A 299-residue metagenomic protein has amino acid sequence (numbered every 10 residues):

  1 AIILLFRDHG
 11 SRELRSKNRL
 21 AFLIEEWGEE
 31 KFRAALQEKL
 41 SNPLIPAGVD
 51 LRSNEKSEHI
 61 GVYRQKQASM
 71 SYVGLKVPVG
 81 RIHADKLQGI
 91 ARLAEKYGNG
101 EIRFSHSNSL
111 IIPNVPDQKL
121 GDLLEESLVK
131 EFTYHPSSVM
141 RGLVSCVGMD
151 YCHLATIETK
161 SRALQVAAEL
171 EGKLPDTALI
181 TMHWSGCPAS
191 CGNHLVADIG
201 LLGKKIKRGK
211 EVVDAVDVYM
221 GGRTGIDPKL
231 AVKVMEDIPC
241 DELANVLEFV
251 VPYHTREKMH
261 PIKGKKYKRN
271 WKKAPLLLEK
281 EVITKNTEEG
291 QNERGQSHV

Functional and structural regions predicted by a protein language model:
A1-V299: Peripheral terminal and linker regions in Fe-S/redox and tRNA-modifying enzymes
